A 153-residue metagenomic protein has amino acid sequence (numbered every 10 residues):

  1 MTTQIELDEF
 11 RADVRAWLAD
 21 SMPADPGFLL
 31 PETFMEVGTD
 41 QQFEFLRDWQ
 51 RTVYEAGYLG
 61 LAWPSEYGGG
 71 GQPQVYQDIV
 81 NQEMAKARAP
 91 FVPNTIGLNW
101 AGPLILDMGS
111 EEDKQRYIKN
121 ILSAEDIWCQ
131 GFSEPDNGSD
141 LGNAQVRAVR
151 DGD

Functional and structural regions predicted by a protein language model:
M1-T95, Q115-S123: Amphipathic, small/basic residue-rich leader segments at the start of a protein or domain
V37-Q41, P103, S139-G142: Short, solvent-exposed polar/charged micro-motifs at secondary-structure junctions
G69-G70, E112-D153: Glycine-rich, Trp-frequent "lid" loop and neighboring beta-strands that shape and gate the flavin cofactor pocket
V92-G102, L122-G131: FAD-binding core of FAD-dependent oxidoreductases, characterized by glycine-rich FAD pyrophosphate-binding loops
P93-E112, G138: N-terminal glycine-rich flavin-associated loop
